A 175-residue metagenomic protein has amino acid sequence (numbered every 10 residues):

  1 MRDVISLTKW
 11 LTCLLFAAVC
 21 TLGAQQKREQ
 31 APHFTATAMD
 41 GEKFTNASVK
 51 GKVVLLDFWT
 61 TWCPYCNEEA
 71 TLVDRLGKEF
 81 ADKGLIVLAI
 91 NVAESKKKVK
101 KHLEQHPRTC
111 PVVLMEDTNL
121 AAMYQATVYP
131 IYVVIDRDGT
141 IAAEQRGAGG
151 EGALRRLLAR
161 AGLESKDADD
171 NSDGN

Functional and structural regions predicted by a protein language model:
K9-T21: Bacterial N-terminal signal peptides
V19-R28, V113: Bacterial Sec-dependent signal peptides at the C-terminal "C-region" and cleavage site
H33-V54, G77: A short beta-strand-turn-helix
K52-V54, F58-W62, V128: Short pre-active-site segment immediately N-terminal to redox-active cysteine/selenocysteine motifs in thiol-based
L55-L56, V87, Y132: Hydrophobic beta-strand anchors of alpha/beta hydrolase catalytic cores
N67-H106, E116-M123: Structural microenvironment flanking redox-active thiols in thiol-disulfide oxidoreductases
H102-T109, M115-A159: Thiol/disulfide oxidoreductase modules built on the thioredoxin-like
L163-N175: Non-globular targeting/processing and membrane-anchoring segments
